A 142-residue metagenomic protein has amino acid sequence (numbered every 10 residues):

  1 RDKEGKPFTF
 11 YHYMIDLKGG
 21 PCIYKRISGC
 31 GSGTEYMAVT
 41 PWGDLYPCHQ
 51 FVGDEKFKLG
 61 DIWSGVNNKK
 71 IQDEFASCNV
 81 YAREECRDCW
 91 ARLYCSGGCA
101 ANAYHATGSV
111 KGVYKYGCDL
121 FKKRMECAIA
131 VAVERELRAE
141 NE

Functional and structural regions predicted by a protein language model:
R1-G19, H49-S96: C-terminal accessory region of radical SAM enzymes
F8-Y11, G19-I27, T40, L45-Y46: Catalytic cores of enzyme domains
R26-S28, C78, T107: Residues embedded in well-ordered secondary-structure elements
C30-G33: Short, small/polar residue-rich loop motifs at catalytic or cofactor-binding pockets
W42-P47, K56, Y81-E142: Radical SAM enzyme core and accessory elements
